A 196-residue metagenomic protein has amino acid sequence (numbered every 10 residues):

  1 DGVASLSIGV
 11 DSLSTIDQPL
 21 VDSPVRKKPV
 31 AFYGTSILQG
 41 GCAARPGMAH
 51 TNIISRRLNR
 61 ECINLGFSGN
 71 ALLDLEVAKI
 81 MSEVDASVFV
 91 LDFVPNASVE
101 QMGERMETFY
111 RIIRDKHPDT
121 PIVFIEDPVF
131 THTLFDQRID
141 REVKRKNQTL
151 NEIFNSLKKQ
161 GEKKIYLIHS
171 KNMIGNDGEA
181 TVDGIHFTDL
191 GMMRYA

Functional and structural regions predicted by a protein language model:
D1-V30: N-terminal secretory targeting modules
K27-T51: Catalytic nucleophile-elbow at a beta strand-turn-alpha helix junction centered on a G-D-S/GDSL motif, marking
S36-G41, I63-N64, F93-E100: Surface-exposed cleft-lining segments at the edges of enzyme active sites
A44-I53, R145-I153: Short, solvent-exposed amphipathic alpha-helices that sit in or adjacent to ligand/effector-binding or catalytic
T51-I63, N155: Short helix-loop-beta junction
N64-A71, K171: Short beta->alpha junction loops
D74-A196: Alpha-helical cap/lid subdomain in secreted, periplasmic, or secretory-pathway luminal O-acyl-processing enzymes
